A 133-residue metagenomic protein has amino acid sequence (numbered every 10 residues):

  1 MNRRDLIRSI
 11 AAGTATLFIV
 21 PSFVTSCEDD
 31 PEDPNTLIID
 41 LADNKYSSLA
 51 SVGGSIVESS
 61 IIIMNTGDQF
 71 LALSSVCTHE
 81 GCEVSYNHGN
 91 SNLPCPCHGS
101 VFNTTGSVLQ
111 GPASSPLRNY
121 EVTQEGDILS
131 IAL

Functional and structural regions predicted by a protein language model:
M1-F18, S22-D30: N-terminal secretory signal peptides and thylakoid transit peptides that target proteins across membranes
I10, G81, G99: Short amphipathic alpha-helical/adjacent loop interface patches that line ligand and macromolecule-binding sites
T25, E80, L93-C95: Secreted/extracellular small peptides and ectodomain modules produced from precursors
E28-G89, P116-L133: N-terminal pre-ligand scaffold of iron-sulfur
S91-G99, L109-R118: Short cysteine/histidine-rich metal-coordination sites, predominantly Zn2+-binding motifs
N103: Short, acidic, Ser/Thr-enriched surface-loop or helix-capping motifs
